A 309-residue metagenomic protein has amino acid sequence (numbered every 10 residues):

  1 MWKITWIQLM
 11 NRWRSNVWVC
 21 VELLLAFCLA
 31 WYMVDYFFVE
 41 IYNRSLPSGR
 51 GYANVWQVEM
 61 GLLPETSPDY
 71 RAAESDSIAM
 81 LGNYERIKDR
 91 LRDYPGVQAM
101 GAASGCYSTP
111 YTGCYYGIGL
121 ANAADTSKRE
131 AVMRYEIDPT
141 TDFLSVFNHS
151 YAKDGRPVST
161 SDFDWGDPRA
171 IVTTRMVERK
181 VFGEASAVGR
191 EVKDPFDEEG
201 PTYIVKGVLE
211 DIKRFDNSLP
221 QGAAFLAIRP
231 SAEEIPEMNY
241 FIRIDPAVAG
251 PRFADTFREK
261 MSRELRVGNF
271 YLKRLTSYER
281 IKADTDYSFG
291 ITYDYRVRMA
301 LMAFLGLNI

Functional and structural regions predicted by a protein language model:
M1-R12, I87: A short amphipathic helical element positioned immediately N-terminal to and/or at the very start of a transmembrane
R12-Y42, R50: Short, strongly hydrophobic transmembrane alpha-helices
V34-T126, E130: Membrane-proximal extracellular/periplasmic loop immediately following the first transmembrane helix
M80, F196-F270: Small-residue transmembrane helix packing/gating motifs
R129-A223: Hydrophobic secondary-structure segments that place a key small or acidic residue at a functional site
R258-R296: A cross-kingdom feature of multi-pass membrane systems that activates on extracytoplasmic/periplasmic
M302-I309: A hydrophobic alpha-helix feature that marks transmembrane segments and, especially, their cytosolic C-terminal ends
